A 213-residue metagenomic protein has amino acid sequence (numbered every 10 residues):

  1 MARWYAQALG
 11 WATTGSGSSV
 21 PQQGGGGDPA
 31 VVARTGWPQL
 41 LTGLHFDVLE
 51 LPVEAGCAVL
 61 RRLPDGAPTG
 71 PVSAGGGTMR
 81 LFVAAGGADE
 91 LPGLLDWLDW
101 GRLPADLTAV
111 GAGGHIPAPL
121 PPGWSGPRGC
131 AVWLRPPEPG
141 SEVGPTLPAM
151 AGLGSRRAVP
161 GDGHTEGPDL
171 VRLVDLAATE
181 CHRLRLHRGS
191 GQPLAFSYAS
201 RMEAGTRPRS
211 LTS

Functional and structural regions predicted by a protein language model:
M1-G76, A85-E90, G154-S200, A204-S213: Signature for HUH/AEP ssDNA processing cores
L63-M79, V83-E138: Metal-dependent DNA replication initiation modules
P136-A151: Intrinsically disordered, low-complexity regulatory/activation regions in plant nuclear transcription factors
